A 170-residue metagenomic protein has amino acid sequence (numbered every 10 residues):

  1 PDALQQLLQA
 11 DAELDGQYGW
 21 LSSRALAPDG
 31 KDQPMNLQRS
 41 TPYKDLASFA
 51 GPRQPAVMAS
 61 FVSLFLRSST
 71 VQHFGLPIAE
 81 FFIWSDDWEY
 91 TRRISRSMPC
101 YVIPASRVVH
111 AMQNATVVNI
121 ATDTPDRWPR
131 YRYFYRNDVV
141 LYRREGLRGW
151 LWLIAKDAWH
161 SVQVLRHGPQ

Functional and structural regions predicted by a protein language model:
D2, Q6-Q9, E89-R93, N137-V140 (+1 more regions): Alpha-helical elements of Rossmann-like donor-binding domains used by nucleotide-donor carbohydrate transfer enzymes
D2-M35: Conserved donor NDP-sugar-binding/catalytic core segment of glycosyltransferases
K31-L37, Q113-T116: Short aromatic-enriched loop/helix-cap "lid" or pocket-rim segments at secondary-structure transitions that line
N36-P42, V118-A121: Short, hinge-like loop/turn segments at secondary-structure boundaries
L46-L66: A recurrent flexible, glycine/aromatic-enriched loop bordering the glycosyltransferase active site that acts as
L64, S69-G75, E80-S106: A short, conserved alpha-helix in the catalytic core of glycosyltransferases
I103-D123: Active-site donor/metal-binding and catalytic loop motifs of nucleotide-sugar-dependent glycosylation enzymes
P129, Y133, G146-Q170: Non-catalytic, C-terminal membrane-associated alpha-helical segments of glycosyltransferases
